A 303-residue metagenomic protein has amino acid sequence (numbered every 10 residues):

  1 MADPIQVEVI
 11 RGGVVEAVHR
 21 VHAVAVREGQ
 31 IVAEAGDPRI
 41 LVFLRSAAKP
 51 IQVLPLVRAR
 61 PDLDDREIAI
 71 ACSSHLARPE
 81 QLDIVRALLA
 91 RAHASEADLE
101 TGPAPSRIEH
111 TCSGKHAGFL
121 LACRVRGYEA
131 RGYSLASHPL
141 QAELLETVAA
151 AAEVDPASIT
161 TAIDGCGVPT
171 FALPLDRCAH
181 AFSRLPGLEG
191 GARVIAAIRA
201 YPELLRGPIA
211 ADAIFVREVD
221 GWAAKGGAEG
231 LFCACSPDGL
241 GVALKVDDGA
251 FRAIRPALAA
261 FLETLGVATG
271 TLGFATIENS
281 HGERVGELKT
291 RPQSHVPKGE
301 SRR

Functional and structural regions predicted by a protein language model:
M1-A2, R66-A157, R184: Active-site-adjacent helix/loop patches that line small-molecule binding or acyl-intermediate pockets
M1-R39: Beta-lactamase-like hydrolase cores
V14-R20, A48, G226-A228: Short, flexible loop/turn motifs enriched in small residues
H19-R20, E34-I51, R66-A69: Short active-site loop at a secondary-structure junction that contains or immediately precedes the catalytic residue(s)
G29-R39, R66, A157-I163: Glycine/charged-rich beta-loop-alpha catalytic/anionic-binding loops adjacent to active sites
L44-P61, E80: Active-site SXXK
H138, D155-E203: Penicillin-binding protein/beta-lactamase superfamily catalytic region
P186-R303: Structured C-terminal helix/loop/strand segments within mature extracytoplasmic catalytic/sensor domains
